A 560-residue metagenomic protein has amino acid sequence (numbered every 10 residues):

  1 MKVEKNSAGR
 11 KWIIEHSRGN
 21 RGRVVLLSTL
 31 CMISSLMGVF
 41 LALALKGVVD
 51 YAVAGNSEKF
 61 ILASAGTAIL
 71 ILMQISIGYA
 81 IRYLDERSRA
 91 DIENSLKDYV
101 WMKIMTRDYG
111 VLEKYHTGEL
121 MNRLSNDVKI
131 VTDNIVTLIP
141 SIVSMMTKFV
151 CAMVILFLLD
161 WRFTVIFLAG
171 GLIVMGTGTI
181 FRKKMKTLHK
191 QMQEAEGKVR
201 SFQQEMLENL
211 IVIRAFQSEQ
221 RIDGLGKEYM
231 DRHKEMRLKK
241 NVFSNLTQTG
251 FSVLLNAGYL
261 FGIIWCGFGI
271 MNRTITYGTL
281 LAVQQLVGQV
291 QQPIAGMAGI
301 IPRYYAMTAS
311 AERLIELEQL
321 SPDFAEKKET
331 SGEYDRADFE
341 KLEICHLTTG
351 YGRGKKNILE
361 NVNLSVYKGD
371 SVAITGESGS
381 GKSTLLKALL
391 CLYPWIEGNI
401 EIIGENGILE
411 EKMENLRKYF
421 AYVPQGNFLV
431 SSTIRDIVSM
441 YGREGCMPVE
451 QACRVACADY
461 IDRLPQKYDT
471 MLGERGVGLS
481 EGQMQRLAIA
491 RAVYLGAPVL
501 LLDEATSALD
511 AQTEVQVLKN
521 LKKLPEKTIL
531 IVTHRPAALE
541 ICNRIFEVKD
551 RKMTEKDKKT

Functional and structural regions predicted by a protein language model:
M1-G38, V53, S57-A63, I81-D85 (+12 more regions): Membrane-integrated ABC transporters
K2, G38-K46, D50, L70-T117 (+12 more regions): Juxtamembrane helix-loop junctions of ABC transporter transmembrane domains
I14-G22, Y109-G110, N126-I135, I139 (+7 more regions): An intracellular "coupling" helix at the cytosolic face of ABC transporter transmembrane type-1 domains
G19, R23-L36, F40, G47 (+4 more regions): Transmembrane helices of ABC transporter permease
S218, V242, L286-Q319: Cytosolic ends of transmembrane helices, especially the final helix of ABC transmembrane type-1 domains
T384, A421, G426, I434-I437 (+1 more regions): ABC-family ATPase nucleotide-binding domain "signature/switch" substructure
L390: Helix-to-loop junction immediately C-terminal to a conserved catalytic motif
P424-M471, G496: Conserved "ABC signature" C-loop
